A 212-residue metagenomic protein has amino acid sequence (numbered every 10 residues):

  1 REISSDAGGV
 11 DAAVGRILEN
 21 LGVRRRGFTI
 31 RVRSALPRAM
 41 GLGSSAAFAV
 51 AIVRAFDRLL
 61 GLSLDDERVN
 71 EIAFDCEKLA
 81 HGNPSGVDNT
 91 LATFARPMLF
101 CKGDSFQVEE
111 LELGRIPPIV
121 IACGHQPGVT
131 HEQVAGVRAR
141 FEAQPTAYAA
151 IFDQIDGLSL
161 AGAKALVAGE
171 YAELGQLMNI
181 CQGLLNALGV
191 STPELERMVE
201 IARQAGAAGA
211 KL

Functional and structural regions predicted by a protein language model:
R1-R24, R33, F56-L62, E71-H81 (+1 more regions): C-terminal nucleotide
E2-S4, R38-G41: Short active-site-adjacent helix-start/loop capping segments
R26-R38: Glycine/charged-rich beta-loop-alpha catalytic/anionic-binding loops adjacent to active sites
L42-L62: DPxDG-like acidic metal-binding loop motif
